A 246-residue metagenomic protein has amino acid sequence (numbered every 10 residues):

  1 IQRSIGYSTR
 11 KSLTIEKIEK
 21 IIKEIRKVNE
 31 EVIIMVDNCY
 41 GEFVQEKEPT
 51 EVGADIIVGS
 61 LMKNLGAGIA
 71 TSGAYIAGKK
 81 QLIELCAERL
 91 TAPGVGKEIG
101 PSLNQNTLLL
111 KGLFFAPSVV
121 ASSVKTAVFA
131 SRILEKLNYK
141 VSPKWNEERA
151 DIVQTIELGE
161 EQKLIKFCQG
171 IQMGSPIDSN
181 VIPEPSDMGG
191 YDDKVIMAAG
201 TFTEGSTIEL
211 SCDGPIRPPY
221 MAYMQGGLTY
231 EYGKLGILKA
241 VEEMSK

Functional and structural regions predicted by a protein language model:
I1-A116, V120-A121, K125, L134 (+2 more regions): Conserved PLP-enzyme active-site core in the AAT-like
E135-S245: Conserved C-terminal alpha-helix-loop-beta "cap" of PLP-dependent enzymes that closes/shapes the active-site mouth
